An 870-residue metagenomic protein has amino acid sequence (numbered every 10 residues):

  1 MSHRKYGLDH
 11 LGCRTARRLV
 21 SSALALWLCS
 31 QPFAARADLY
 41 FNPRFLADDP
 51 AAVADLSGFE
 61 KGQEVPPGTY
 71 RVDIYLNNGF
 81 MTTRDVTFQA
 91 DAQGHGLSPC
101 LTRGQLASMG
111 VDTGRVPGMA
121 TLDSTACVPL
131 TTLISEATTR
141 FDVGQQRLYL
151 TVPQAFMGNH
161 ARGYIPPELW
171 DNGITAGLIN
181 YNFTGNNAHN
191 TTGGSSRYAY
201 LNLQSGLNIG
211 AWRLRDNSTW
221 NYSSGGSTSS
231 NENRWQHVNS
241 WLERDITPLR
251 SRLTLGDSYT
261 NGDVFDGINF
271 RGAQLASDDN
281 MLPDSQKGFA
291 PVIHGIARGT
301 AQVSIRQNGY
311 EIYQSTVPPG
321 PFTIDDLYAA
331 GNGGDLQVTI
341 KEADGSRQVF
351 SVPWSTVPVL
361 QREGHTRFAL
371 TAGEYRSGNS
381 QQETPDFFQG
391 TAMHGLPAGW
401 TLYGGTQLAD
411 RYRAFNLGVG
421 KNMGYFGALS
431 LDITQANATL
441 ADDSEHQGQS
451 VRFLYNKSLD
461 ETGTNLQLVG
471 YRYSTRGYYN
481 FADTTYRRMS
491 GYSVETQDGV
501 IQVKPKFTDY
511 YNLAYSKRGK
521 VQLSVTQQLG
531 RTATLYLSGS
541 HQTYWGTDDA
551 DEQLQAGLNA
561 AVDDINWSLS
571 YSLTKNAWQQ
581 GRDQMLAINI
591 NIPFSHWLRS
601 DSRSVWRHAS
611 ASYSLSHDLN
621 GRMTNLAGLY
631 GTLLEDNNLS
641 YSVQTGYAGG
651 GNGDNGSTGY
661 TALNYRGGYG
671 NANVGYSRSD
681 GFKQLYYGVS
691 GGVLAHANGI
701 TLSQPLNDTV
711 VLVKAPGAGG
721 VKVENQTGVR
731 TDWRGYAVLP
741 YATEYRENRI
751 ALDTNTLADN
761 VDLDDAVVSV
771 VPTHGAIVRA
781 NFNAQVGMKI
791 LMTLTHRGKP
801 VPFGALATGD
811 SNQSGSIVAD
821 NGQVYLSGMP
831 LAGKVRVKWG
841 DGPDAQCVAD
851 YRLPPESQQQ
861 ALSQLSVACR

Functional and structural regions predicted by a protein language model:
M1-Q63: Cleavable N-terminal targeting peptides that direct proteins into the secretory/outer-membrane pathway or into
A37-K61, P66-D73, P99-M109, V116 (+9 more regions): Flexible, glycine-rich linker and terminal segments associated with outer-membrane beta-barrel/transport systems
P67-D85: Eukaryote-biased recognition of intrinsically disordered, low-complexity regulatory segments
R84-S98: Short acidic/polar beta-strand-loop edge motifs in secreted extracellular and Gram-negative envelope-associated
I324-D335: Extracytoplasmic assembly/pore-lining segments of large envelope/extracellular complexes
G373-Q389, M393: Outer-membrane beta-barrel transmembrane domain signature of Gram-negative proteins, especially the mid-to-C-terminal
T401-T406: Short catalytic-loop micro-motif centered on adjacent basic/acidic residues
